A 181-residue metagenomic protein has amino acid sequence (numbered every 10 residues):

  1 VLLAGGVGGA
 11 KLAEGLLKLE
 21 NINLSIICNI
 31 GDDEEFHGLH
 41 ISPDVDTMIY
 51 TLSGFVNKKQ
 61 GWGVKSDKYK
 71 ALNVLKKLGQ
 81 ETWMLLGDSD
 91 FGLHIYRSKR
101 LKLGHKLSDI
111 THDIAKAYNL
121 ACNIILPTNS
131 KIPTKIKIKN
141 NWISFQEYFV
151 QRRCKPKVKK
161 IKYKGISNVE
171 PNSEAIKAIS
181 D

Functional and structural regions predicted by a protein language model:
V1: Beta1/beta-strand and adjacent pyrophosphate-binding region of the FAD-binding site in flavoprotein oxidoreductases
A4-G5: Glycine-rich Rossmann-fold phosphate-binding loop(s) that bind the pyrophosphate of adenine dinucleotide cofactors
G8-A13: Short glycine/serine/threonine-rich phosphate/pyrophosphate-binding segments that cradle anionic phosphate groups
G15-L19, S42-D44: Short, solvent-exposed amphipathic alpha-helical segments in soluble enzyme and RNA/protein-processing domains
E20-S25: A generic structural motif
N29-N168, S180: Electropositive, gly/pro-rich neighborhoods at or near active sites that engage anionic ligands
P171-D181: Aromatic-anchored, glycine/proline-accented short structural segments that stabilize local strand-turns or short
